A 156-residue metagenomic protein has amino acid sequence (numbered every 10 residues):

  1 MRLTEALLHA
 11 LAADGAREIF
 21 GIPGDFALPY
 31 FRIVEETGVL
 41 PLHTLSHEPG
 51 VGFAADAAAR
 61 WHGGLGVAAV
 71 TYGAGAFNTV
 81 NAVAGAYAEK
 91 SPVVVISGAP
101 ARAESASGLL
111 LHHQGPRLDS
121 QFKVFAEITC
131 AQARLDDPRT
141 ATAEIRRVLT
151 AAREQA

Functional and structural regions predicted by a protein language model:
M1-A156: N-terminal alpha/beta PP-like core and its mobile active-site loop of ThDP/TPP-dependent enzymes
